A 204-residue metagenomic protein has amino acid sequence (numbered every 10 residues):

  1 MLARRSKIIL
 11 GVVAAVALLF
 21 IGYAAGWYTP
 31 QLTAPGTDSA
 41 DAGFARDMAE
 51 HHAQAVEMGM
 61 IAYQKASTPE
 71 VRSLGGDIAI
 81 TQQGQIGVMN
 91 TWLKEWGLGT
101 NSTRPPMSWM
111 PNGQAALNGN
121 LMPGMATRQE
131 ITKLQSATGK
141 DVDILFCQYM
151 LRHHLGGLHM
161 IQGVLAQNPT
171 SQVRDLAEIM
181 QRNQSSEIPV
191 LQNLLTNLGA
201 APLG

Functional and structural regions predicted by a protein language model:
L2-G204: All-alpha RGS (Regulator of G-protein Signaling) helical domain and cognate RGS-like helical scaffolds
